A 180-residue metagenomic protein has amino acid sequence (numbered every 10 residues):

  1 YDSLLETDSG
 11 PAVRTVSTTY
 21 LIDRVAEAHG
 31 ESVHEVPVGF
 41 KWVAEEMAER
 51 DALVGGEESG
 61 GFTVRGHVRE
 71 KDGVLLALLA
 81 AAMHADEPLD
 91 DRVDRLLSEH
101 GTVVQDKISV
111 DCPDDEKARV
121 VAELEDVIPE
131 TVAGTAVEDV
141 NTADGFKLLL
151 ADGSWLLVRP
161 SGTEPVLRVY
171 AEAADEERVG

Functional and structural regions predicted by a protein language model:
Y1-T7: Short, basic/hydrophobic alpha-helical segments
T7-G162, V166-Y170, D175-G180: Phosphate-binding and adjacent anionic-ligand microenvironments
